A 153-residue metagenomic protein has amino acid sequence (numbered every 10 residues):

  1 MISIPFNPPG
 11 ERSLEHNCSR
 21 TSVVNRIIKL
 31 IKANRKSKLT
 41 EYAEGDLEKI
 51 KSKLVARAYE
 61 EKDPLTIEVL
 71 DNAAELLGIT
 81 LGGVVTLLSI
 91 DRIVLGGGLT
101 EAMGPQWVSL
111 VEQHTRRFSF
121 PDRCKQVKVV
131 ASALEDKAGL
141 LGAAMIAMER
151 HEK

Functional and structural regions predicted by a protein language model:
M1-I2: Accessory C-terminal segments flanking Radical SAM cores
P5-K153: ATP-binding/phosphotransfer module of carbohydrate and carboxylate kinases, centering on a glycine-rich
